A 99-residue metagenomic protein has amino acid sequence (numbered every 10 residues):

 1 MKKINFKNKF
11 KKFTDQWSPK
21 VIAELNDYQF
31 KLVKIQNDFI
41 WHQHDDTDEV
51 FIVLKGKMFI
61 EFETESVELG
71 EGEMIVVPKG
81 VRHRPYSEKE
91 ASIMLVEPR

Functional and structural regions predicted by a protein language model:
M1-K31: A short, N-terminal "cap"/entry segment at the start of jelly-roll beta-barrel domains of the cupin/DSBH fold
N26, L54-K55, G70-E71, K89: A cytosolic small-molecule/anion-sensing beta-strand core signal
Y28-Q29, M58, E65, V81: Short acidic/polar mixed-charge low-complexity motifs
Q29-D45: Conserved short histidine dyad/triad with adjacent acidic residue
N37, D46-D48, I52-F59, E63-T64: Glycine- and acidic-residue-biased ligand/ion/polar-headgroup-sensing regions
T64-K79: Short acidic-glycine-tyrosine-enriched beta hairpin
K79-R99: Ligand-binding loop in jelly-roll beta-barrel domains
